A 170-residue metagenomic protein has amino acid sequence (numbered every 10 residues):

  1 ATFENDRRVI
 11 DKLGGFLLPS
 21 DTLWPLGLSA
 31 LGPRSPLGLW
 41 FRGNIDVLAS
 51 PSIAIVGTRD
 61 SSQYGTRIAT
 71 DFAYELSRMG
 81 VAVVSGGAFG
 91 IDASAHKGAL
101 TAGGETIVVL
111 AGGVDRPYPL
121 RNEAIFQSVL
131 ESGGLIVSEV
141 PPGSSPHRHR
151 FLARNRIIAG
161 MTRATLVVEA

Functional and structural regions predicted by a protein language model:
A1-E4, R8: Long amphipathic alpha-helical segments
R8-A170: Glycine-biased, small-residue-rich flexible motifs in mid-sequence functional cores and linkers
